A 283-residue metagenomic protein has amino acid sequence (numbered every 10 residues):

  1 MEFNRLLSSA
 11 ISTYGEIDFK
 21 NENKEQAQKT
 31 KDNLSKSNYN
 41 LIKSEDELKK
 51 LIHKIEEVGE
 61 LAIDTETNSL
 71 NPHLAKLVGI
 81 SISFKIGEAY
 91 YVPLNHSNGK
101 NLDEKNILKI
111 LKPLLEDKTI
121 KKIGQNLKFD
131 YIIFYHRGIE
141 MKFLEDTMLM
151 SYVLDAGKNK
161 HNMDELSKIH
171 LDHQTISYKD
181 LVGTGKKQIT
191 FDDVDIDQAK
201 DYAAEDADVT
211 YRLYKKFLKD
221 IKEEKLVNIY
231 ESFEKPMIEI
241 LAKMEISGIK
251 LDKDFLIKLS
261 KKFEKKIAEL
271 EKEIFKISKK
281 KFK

Functional and structural regions predicted by a protein language model:
M1-H96, K158, L166, H170 (+2 more regions): Conserved "right-hand" nucleotidyltransferase catalytic core of DNA-directed polymerases
E60, K121, K142: Hydrophobic "anchor" residues on beta-strands that sit immediately upstream of conserved functional sites
K85-K122, I249: Nucleic-acid-processing active sites and adjacent nucleic-acid-binding tracks, predominantly divalent metal-dependent
Y90, N101, D130-F134, H161-N162 (+1 more regions): Switch/connector loops and helix/strand junctions flanking conserved nucleotide-binding motifs in nucleotide-processing
L114, F134, D252: Phosphate-proximal small/polar/acidic motifs at interfaces that engage nucleotide phosphates, polyphosphates
D117-K118, K128-E140, K168-Q174: Flexible, charged interface-and-hinge segments in very large macromolecular machines that mediate substrate binding
T119-N126, K281-K283: Short glycine-rich phosphate-binding loop at a beta-alpha junction
E140-A156, M163: Conserved beta-strand -> loop -> alpha-helix junction used to position metal-binding or nucleic-acid-contacting
